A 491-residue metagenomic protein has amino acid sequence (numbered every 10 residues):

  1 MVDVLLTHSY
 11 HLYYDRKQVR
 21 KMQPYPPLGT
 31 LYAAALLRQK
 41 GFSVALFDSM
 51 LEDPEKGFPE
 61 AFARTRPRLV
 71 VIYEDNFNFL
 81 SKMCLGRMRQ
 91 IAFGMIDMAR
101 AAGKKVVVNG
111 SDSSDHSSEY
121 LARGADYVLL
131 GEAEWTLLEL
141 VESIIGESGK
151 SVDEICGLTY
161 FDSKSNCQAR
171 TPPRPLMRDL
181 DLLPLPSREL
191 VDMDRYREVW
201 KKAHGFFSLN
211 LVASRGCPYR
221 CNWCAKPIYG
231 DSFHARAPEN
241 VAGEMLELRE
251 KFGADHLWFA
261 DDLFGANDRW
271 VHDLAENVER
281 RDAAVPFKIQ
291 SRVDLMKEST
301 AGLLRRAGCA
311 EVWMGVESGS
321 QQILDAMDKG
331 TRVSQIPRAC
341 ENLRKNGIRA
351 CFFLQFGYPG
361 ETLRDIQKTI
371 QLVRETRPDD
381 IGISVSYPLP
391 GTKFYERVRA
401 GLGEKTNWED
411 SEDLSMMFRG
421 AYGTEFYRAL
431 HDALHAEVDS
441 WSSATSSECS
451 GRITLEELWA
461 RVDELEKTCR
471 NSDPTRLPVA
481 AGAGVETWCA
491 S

Functional and structural regions predicted by a protein language model:
V2-A242, K251: Acidic, low-complexity intrinsically disordered segments
V2-L6, F62, R68, K393-R399 (+1 more regions): Radical SAM enzyme core and accessory elements
L12-R16, N78-K82, D115-S118, S163 (+7 more regions): Flexible glycine/acidic-rich beta-alpha junction loops that bind and position SAM and/or redox cofactors in anaerobic
S49-E52, S291-R292, G319-D328, C340-D365 (+2 more regions): Conserved strand-turn element in the central/C-terminal portion of the radical SAM core barrel that lines
P67, G124-E132, L274-V278, T362-P378 (+1 more regions): Short, electropositive alpha-helical surface patch
V71-E74, A133, A301-G319, D380-Y387: Non-cysteine beta-strand/loop elements that form the S-adenosyl-L-methionine
L85-G94, H272, K329-Q335, D365-Q367: Charged helix-capping and loop-helix junction motifs
D181, L185-F353, Q371: Radical SAM [4Fe-4S] cluster-binding motif and immediate context
